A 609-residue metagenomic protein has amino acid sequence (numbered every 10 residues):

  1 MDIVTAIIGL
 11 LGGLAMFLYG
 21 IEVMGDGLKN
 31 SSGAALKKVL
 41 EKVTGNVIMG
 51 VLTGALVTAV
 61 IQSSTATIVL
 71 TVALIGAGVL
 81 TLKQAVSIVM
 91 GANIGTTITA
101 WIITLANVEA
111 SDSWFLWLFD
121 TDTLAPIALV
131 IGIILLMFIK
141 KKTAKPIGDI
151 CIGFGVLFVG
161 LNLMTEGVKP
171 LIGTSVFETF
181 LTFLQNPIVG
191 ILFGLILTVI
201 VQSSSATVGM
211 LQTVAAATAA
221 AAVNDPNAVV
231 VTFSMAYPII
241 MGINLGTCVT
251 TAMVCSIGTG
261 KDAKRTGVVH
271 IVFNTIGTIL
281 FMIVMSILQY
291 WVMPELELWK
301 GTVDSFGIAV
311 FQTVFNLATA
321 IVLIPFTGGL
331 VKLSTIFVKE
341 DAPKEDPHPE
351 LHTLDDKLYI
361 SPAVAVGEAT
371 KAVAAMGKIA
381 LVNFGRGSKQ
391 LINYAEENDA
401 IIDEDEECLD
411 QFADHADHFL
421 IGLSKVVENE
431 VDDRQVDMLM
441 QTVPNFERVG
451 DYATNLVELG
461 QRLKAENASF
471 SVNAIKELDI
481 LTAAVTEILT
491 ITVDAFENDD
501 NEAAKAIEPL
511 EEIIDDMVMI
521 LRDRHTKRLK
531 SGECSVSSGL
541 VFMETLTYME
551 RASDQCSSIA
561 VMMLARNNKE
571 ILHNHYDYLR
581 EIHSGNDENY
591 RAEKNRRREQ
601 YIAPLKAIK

Functional and structural regions predicted by a protein language model:
M1-V47, I147-I196, T213-V229: Helix-loop-helix hairpins and the membrane-proximal interhelical loops of multi-pass alpha-helical transport proteins
G9-E22, T53-T58, A128-I139, G153-M164 (+3 more regions): Hydrophobic core segments of alpha-helical transmembrane domains in multi-pass membrane transport and ion-translocation
G25-K29, V57-A66, T165-K169, L197-T207 (+2 more regions): Short helix-coil transition sites and intra-membrane helix breaks within transmembrane domains of multi-pass
A34, K38, K42, N46 (+15 more regions): Alpha-helical transmembrane segments of multi-pass membrane proteins, especially transporters and channels
V60-T67, S87-I102, T121-A128, L157 (+7 more regions): Membrane-embedded alpha-helical segments of transport systems, primarily multispan ion/solute transporters
L70-A92, W101-T123, T198-G246, C255-T259 (+3 more regions): Membrane-interfacial helix-loop connectors
L80, A106, I257-D262, M282 (+4 more regions): Cytosolic, long alpha-helical scaffolding segments
W101-W117, L135-I139, K169-T179, A215-V230 (+3 more regions): Transmembrane helix-loop junctions at the membrane interface of multipass transporters and ion channels
